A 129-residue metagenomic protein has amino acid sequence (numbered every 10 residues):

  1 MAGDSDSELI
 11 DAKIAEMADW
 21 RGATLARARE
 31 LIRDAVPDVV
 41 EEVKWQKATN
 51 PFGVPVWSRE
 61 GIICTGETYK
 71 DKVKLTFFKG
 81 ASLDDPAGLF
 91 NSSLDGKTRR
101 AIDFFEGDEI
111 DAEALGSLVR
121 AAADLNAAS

Functional and structural regions predicted by a protein language model:
M1-S129: Charge-dense, helix-prone N-terminal extensions
